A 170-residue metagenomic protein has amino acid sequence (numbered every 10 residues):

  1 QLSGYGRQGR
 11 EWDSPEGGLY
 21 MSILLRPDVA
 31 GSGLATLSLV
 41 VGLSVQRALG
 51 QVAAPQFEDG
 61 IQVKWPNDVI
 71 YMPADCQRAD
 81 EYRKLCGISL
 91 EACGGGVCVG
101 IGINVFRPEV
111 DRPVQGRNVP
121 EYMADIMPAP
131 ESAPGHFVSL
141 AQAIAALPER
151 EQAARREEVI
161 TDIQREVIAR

Functional and structural regions predicted by a protein language model:
G4: Phosphate/pyrophosphate-binding loops and the adjoining catalytic core of nucleotide-dependent enzymes
Q8-D13, G17-G18, S22-R170: Catalytic beta-strand/loop module used to bind and position nucleotide/cofactor moieties in cofactor-attachment
